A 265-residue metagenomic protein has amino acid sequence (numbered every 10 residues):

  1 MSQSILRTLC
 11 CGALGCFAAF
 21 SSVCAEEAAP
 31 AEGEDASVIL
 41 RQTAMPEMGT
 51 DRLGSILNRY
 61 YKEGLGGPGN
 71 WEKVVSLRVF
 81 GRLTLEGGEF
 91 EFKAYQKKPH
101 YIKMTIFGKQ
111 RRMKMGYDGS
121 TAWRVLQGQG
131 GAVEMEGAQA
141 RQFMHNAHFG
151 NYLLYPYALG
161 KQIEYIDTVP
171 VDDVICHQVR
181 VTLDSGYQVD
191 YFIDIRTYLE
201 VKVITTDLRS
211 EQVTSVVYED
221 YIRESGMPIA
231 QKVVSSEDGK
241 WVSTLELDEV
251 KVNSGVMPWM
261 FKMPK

Functional and structural regions predicted by a protein language model:
M1-L6: N-terminal secretory signal peptides that target proteins for export/translocation
C10-A19: Bacterial N-terminal signal peptides
V23-P30: Boundary at the C-terminal end of the N-terminal hydrophobic targeting segment
P30-E34, R41, M45-E63, T121-Y187 (+4 more regions): Flexible, processing/modification-adjacent segments and terminal tails in exported/periplasmic/extracellular proteins
M45-G49, G54-Q129, L159-G160, E164-Y165: N-terminal mature ectodomain segment of secretory-pathway/periplasmic proteins
R78-R82, T105, W123, T168 (+3 more regions): Residue-level detector of beta-strand face positions
F92-Y95, K114-G119, A132-R141, I193 (+2 more regions): Short amphipathic beta-strand/extended segments with alternating polar/hydrophobic composition
R111, V174-P264: Gly/Pro-enriched, hydrophobic low-complexity segments that function as extracytoplasmic propeptides/linkers
